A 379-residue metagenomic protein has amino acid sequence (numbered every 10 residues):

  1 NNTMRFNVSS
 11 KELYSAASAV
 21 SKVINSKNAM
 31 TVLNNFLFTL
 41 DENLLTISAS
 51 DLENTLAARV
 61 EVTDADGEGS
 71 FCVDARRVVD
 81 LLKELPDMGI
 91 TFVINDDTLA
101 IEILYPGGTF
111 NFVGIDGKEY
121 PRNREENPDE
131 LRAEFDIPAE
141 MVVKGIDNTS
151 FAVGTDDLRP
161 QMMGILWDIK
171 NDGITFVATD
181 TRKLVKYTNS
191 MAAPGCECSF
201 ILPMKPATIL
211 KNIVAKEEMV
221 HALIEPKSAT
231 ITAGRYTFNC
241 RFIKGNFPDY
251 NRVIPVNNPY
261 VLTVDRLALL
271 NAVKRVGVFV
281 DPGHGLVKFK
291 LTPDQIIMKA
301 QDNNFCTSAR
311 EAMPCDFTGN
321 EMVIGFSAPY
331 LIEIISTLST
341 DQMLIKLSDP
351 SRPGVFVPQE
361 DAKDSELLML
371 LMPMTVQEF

Functional and structural regions predicted by a protein language model:
N1-F379: Structural preference for solvent-exposed beta-strand-turn elements and adjacent flexible terminal/loop segments within
